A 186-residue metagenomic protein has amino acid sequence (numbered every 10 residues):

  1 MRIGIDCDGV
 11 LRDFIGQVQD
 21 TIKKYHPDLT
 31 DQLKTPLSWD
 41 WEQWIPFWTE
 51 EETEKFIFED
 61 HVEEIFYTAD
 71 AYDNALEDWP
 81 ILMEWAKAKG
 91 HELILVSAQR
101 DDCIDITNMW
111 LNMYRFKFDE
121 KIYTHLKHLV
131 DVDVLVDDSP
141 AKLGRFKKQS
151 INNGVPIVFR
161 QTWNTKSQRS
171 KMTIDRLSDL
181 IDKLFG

Functional and structural regions predicted by a protein language model:
M1-T53: Active-site neighborhood of HAD-like aspartate-dependent phosphohydrolases
D20, D102, T165: Flexible, glycine-rich phosphate/dinucleotide-binding loops and adjacent beta-alpha linkers at cofactor/substrate
F47, D60-I94, D101-D105: Short, acidic loop-to-helix structural element flanking the phosphoryl-transfer center in phosphate-processing enzymes
V96-K148: Substrate-recognition "cap/lid" segment bordering the active-site pocket of phosphatases
D119-T124, K171-L180: Short acidic-hydrophobic, aromatic-tinged amphipathic segments that line or gate anion-handling sites
K127-H128, D179-G186: Short amphipathic alpha-helix with an adjacent loop that forms part of the alpha/beta core around
V136-D175: Acidic, Mg2+-coordinating phosphoryl-transfer loop and its flanking beta/alpha structural elements, shared across
